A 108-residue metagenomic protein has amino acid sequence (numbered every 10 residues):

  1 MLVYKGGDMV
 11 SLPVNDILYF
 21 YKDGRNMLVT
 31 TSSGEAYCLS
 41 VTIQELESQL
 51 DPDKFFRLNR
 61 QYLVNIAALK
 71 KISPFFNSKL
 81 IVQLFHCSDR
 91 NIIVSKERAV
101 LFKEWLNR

Functional and structural regions predicted by a protein language model:
M1-R108: Basic, polyanion-interacting recognition surfaces, primarily in bacterial LytTR/OmpR-type DNA-binding effector domains
